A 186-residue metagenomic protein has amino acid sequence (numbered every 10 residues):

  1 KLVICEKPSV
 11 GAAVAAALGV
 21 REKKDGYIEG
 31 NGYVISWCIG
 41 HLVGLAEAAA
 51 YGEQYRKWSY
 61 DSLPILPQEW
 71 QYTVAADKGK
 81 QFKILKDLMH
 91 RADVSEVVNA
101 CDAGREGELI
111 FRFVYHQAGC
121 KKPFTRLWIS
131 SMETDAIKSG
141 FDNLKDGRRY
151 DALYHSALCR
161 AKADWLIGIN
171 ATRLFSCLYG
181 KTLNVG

Functional and structural regions predicted by a protein language model:
K1-L178: Intrinsically disordered, low-complexity regulatory segments
Y179-G186: Catalytic and ligand-binding motifs that coordinate phosphates/metal ions in nucleic-acid-processing enzymes
